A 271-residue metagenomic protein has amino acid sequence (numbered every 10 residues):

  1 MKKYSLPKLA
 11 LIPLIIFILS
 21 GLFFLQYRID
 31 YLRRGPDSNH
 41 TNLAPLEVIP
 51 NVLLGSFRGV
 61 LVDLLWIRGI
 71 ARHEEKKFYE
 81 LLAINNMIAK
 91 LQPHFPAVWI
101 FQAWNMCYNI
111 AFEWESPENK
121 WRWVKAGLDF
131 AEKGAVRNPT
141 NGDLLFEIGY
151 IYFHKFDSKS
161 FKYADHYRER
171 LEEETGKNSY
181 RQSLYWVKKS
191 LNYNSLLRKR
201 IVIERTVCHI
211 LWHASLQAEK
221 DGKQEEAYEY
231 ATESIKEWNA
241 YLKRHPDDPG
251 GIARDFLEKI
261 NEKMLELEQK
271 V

Functional and structural regions predicted by a protein language model:
M1-P7: Short, Lys/Arg-rich N-terminal segment immediately upstream of the first membrane anchor
L6, I12, H245-D248: Intrinsic-disorder/low-complexity coil detector
K8-Q26: Hydrophobic membrane-insertion alpha-helices, especially the h-region of bacterial N-terminal signal peptides
Q26-N138, F146-E237, H245-D247: Short coil/linker segments at helix-helix boundaries
E229-V271: A cross-kingdom marker for long, charged
